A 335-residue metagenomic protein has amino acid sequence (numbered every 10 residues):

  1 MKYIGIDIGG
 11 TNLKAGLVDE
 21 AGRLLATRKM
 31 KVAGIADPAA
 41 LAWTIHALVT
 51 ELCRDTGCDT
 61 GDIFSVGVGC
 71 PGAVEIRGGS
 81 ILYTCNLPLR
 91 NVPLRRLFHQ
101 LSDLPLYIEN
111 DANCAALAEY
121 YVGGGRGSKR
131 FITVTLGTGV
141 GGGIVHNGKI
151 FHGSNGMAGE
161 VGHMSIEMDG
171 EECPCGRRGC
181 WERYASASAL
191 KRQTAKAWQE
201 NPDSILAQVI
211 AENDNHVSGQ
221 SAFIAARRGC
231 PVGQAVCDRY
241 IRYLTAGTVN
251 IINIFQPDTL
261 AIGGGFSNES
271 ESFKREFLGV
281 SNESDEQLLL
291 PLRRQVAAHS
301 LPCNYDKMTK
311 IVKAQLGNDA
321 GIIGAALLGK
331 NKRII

Functional and structural regions predicted by a protein language model:
M1-S65, E75-G78, R96-L104, Y121-S128 (+3 more regions): ATP-binding/phosphotransfer module of carbohydrate and carboxylate kinases, centering on a glycine-rich
L13-L17, V140-V145: Short beta-strand scaffold segments in enzyme catalytic cores
E20, C70, H146-N147: A cytosolic small-molecule/anion-sensing beta-strand core signal
R28-M30, C85, S154: Short hydrophobic alpha-helix segments
V32-A33, L89, A158-E160: A short acidic/small-residue loop/turn micro-motif
G79-R90: A charged helix-plus-loop insertion that forms the helical arch/lid used to bind and gate nucleic-acid substrates
P105-Y120, G125-R126, I132-V134: ATP-dependent carbohydrate kinase catalytic cores
